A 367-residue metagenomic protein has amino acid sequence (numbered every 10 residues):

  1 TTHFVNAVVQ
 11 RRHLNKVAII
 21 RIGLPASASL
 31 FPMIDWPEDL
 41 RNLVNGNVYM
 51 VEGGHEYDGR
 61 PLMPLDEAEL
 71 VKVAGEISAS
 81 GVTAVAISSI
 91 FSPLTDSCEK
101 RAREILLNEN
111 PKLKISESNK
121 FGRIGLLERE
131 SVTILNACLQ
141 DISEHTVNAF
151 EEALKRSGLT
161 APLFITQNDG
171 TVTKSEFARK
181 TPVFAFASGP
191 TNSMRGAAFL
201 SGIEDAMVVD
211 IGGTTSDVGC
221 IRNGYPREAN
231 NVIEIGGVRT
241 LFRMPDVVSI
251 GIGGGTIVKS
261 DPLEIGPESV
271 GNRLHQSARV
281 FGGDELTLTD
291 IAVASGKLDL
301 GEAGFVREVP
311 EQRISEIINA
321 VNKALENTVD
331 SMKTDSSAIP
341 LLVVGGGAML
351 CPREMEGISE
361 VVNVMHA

Functional and structural regions predicted by a protein language model:
T1-A367: N-terminally biased helix-coil "hinge/interface" segments that flank
